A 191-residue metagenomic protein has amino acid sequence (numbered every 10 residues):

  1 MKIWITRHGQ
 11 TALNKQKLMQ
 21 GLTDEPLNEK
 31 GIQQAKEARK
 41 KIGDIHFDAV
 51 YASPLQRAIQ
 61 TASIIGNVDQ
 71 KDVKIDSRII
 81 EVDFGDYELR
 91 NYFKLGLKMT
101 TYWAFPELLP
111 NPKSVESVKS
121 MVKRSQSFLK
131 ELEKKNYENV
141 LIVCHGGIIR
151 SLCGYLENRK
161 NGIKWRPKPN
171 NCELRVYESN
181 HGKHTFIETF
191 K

Functional and structural regions predicted by a protein language model:
M1-W4: Extreme N-terminal starter segment of soluble prokaryotic enzymes
G9, G146: Active-site metal-binding loops of divalent metal-dependent hydrolases
Q10-K71: Active-site-proximal alpha-helix that buttresses catalytic centers in soluble enzyme cores
K36-K40, Q126-E133: Generic structural signal for well-ordered alpha-helical scaffold segments
G43-H46, L132-E138: Glycine-rich phosphate-binding loop signature in dinucleotide/nucleotide-binding domains
A52-S53, K123, V143-C144: Short beta-strand scaffold positions
N67-R124: Phosphate-handling substructures
K160-H184: Domain-level recognition of soluble alpha/beta enzyme cores, biased toward histidine phosphatases/phosphomutases
